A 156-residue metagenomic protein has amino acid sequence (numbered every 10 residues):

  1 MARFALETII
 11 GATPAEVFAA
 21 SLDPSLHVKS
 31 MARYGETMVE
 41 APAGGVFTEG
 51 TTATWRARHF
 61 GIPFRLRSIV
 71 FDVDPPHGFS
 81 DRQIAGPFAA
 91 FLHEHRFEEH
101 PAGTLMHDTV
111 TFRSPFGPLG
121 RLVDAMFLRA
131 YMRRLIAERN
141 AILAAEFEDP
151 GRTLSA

Functional and structural regions predicted by a protein language model:
M1-A43, T48: Hydrophobic ligand-binding cavity/cleft-lining segments
I10-A12, H59-G61, D72, F112-F116: Beta-strand elements of well-folded, non-transmembrane domains
T13, P75-P76, H100-G103: Short strand-connecting beta-turns/loops that link adjacent beta-strands
F18, L22, R82, T109 (+1 more regions): Residues within alpha-helical segments
M31, E99, L143: Alpha-helical and His/Cys-centered functional microenvironments
M38-A85, L92, L105, E138-A156: Glycine-rich portal/gate segments that line the openings of hydrophobic small-molecule binding cavities
R82-R134, L154: Beta-strand/loop substructures that line and gate deep hydrophobic ligand-binding cavities in soluble
